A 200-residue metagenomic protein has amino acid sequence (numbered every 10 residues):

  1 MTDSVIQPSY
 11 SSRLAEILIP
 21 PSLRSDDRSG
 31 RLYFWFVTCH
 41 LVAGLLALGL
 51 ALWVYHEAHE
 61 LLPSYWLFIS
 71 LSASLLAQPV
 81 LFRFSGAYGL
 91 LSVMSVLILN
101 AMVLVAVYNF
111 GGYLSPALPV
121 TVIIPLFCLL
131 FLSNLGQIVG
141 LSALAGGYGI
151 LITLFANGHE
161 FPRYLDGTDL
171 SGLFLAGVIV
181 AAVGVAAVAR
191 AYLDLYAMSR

Functional and structural regions predicted by a protein language model:
M1-S29, P119: Non-catalytic regulatory/interaction regions at protein termini and inter-domain linkers
P21, A176-R200: Juxtamembrane or sensor-core-proximal signal-transducing alpha helices that couple sensory domains to cytosolic
Y33-L114, P119-F127, L144-G149: Hydrophobic transmembrane alpha-helices and their membrane-interface boundaries in multi-pass, membrane-anchored
W66-F68, F131-L154, S171: The cytoplasmic-loop to transmembrane-helix boundary for the fourth helix
H159-T168: Membrane-interface helix termini and inter-helical loops of multi-pass transporters
G167-G177: Short aromatic-rich membrane-water interface segments that cap or initiate transmembrane helices in multi-pass membrane
